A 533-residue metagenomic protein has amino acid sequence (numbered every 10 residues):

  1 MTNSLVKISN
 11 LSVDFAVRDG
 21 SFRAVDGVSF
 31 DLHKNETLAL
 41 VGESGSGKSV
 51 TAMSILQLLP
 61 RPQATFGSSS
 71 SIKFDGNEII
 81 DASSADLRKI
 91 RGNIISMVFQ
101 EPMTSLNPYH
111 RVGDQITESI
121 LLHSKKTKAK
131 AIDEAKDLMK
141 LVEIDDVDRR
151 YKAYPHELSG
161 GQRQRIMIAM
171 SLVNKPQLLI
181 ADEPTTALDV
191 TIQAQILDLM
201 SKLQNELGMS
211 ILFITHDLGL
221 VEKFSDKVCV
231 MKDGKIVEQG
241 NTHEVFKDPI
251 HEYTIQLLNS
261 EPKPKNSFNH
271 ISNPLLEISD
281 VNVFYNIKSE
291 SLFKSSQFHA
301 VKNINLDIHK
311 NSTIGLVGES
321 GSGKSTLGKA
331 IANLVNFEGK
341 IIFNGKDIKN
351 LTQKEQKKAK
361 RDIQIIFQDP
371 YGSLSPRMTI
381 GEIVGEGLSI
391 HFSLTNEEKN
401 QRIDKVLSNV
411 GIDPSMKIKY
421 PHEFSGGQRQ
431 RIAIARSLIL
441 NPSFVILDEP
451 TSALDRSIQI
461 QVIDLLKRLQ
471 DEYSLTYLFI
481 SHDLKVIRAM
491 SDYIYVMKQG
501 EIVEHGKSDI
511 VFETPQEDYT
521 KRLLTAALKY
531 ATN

Functional and structural regions predicted by a protein language model:
T65, I79-S96, L122, E244-P249 (+4 more regions): ABC ATPase NBD coupling module
F66-E78, G339-I348: Conserved ABC transporter NBD signature motif
K130-R149, E397-S415, L524-T525: Conserved ABC ATPase "signature" region
A153-L158, Q162, Y420-F424, Q428: Conserved ABC ATPase signature
V173-Q177, I439-S443: A short, proline-enriched helix->beta-strand linker immediately N-terminal to the Walker B motif in ABC-type P-loop
V221-K223, I487-A489: A short, surface-exposed alpha-helical micro-motif characterized by mixed small hydrophobic and charged/polar residues
I236-G240, D248, I502-G506, T514: ABC ATPase "signature
